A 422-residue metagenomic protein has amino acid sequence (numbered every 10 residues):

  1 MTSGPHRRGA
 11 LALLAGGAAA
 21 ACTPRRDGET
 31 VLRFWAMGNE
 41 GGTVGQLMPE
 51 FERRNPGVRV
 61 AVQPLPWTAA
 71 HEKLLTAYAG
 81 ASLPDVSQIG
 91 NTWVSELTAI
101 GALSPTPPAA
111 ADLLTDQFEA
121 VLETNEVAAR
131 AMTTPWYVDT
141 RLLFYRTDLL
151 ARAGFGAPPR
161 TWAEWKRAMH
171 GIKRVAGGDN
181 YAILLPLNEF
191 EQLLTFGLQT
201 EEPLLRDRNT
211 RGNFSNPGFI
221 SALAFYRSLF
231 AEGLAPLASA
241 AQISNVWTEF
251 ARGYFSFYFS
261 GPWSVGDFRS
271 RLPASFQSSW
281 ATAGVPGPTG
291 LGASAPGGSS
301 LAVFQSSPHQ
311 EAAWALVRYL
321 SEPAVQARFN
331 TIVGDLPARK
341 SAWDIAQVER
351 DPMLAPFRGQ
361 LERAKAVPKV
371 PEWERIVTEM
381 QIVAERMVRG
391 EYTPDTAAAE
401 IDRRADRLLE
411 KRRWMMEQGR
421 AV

Functional and structural regions predicted by a protein language model:
G4, A10-E96, A157, S239 (+5 more regions): Conserved N-terminal structural module of periplasmic/extracytoplasmic solute-binding proteins
N55-P64, S82-L83, G154-A157, T210 (+2 more regions): A local structural motif
L74, W165, I172, T248-G253: Hydrophobic residues within well-ordered alpha-helices
D85-Q88, S256-S260: Paired acidic/hydrophobic, glycine-rich loop segments that form the ligand-binding mouth/hinge of periplasmic-binding
G90-L142, Q277-P286, Q347-R350, G359: Hinge/lid segment of periplasmic solute-binding proteins
A128-W136, R141, K166-G212, F255: Extracytoplasmic/periplasmic solute-binding protein
M169-G171, N209-S239, V285: Glycine-centered hinge/linker elements that transmit conformational signals in sensory and ligand-binding systems
P262-F276, P288-I382, M416-V422: C-terminal lobe and pocket-closing loops of periplasmic/extracytoplasmic Venus-flytrap solute-binding proteins
